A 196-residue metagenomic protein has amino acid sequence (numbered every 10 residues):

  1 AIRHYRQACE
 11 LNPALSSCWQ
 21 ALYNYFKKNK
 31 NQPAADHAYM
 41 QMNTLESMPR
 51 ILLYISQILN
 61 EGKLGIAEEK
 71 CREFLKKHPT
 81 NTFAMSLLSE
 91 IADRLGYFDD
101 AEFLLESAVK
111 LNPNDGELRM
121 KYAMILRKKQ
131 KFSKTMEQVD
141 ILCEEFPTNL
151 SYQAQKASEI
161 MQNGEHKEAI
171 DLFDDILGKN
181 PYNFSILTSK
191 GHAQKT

Functional and structural regions predicted by a protein language model:
Q7-A8, Q41-M42, E73-F74, S107-A108 (+2 more regions): Canonical positions in the second alpha-helix
L11, T44-L45, K77, L111 (+2 more regions): Structural marker of alpha-solenoid helical repeat scaffolds
C18, R50-I51, A84, L118 (+2 more regions): TPR alpha-solenoid repeat register
K28, N60-E61, R94-L95, K128 (+2 more regions): Register position in tetratricopeptide repeats
